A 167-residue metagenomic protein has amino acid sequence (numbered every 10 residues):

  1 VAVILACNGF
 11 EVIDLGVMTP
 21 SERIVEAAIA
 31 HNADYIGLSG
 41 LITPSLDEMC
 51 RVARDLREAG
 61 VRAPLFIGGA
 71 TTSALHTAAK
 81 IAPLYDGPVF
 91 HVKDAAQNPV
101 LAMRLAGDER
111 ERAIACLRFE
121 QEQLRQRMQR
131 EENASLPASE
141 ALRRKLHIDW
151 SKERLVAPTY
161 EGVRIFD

Functional and structural regions predicted by a protein language model:
V1-F10, E161, F166: C-terminal accessory/binding modules appended to enzymatic or scaffolding proteins
A2-C7, D14-L84: Cofactor-cradling patches in redox/metallo enzymes
E11-D14, F90-H91: Conserved RecA-like helicase motor-core motifs
A33-I36, R62, D86, K145 (+2 more regions): Active-site lining segments that contact anionic ligands and/or coordinate catalytic metals
I42-R54, E58-I67, T71-T72, A79 (+2 more regions): Phosphate/diphosphate-binding loops
A96-D167: Active-site loops and adjacent core secondary-structure elements that bind or stabilize anionic groups
